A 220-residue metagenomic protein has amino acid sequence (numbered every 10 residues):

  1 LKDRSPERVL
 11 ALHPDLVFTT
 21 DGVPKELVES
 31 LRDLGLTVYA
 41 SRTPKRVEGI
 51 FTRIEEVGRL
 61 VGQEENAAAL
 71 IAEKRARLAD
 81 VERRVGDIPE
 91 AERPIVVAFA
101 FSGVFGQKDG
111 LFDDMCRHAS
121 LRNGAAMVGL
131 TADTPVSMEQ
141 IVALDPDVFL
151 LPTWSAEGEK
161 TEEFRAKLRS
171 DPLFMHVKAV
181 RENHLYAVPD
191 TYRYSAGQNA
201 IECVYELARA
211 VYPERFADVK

Functional and structural regions predicted by a protein language model:
L1-L60, P135-H176, R209: Acidic/His-rich segments in extracytoplasmic proteins that coordinate ligands and/or metal ions
E26-V104, A125-A126, V180-K220: Extracytoplasmic substrate-binding proteins
A76-A79, G129-D133, L168: Short gly/ser/thr-rich secondary-structure transition/capping motifs
E90-P94, D109-L111, H118, A143-L144: Short gly/pro-enriched beta-turn/loop segments at secondary-structure junctions
F101-S102, V128-G129, P146, W154-S155: Histidine- and/or cysteine-centered catalytic micro-motif in compact active-site loops
V104-K108, L151, G158, S195-G197: Short, solvent-exposed loop/turn elements at domain surfaces
L111-D133, T153, A187: His/Asp/Glu-enriched short active-site or ligand-binding loop at hydrolase and phosphoryl-transfer sites
R117, V136-E139, L144, R215-K220: Small-molecule-sensing regulatory modules
